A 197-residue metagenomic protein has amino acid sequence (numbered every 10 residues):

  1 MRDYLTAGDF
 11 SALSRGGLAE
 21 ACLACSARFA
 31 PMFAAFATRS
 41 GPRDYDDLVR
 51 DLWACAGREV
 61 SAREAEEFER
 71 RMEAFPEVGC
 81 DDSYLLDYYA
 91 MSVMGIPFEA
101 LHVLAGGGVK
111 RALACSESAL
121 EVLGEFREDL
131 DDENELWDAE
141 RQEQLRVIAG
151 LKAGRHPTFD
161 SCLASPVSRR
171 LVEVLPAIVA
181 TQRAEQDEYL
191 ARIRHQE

Functional and structural regions predicted by a protein language model:
M1: Acidic-glycine-rich active-site phosphate/pyrophosphate-binding loop
Y4-A7, S11-A153, T158: Structured binding/interaction patches within domain cores
V147-E197: Charge-dense, extended regions
